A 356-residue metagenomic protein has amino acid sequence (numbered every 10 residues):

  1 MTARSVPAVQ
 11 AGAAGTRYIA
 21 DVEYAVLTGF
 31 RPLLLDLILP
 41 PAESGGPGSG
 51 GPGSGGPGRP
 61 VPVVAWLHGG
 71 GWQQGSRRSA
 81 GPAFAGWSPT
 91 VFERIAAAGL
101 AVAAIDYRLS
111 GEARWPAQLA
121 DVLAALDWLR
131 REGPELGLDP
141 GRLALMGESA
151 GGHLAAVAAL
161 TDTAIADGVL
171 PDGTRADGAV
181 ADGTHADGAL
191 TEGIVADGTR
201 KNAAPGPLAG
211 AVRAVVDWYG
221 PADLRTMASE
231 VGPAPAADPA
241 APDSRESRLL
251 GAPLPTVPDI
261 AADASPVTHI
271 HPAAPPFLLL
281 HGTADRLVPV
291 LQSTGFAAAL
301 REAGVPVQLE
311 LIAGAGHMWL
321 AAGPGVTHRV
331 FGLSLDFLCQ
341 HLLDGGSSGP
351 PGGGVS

Functional and structural regions predicted by a protein language model:
M1-G46, G50, G55-S356: Alpha/beta-hydrolase superfamily serine-hydrolase fold, recognizing
